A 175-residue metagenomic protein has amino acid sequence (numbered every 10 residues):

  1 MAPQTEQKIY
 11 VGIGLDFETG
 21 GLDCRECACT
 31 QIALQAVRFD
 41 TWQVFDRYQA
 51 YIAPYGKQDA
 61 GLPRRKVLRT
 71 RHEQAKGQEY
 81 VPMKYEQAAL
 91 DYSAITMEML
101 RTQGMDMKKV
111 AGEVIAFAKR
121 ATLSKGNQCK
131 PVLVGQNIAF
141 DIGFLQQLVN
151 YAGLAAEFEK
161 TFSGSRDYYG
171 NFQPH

Functional and structural regions predicted by a protein language model:
M1-Q4: Glycine- and charge-rich intrinsically disordered segments
E6-G12, C27-T30, A36-E98, Q103-H175: Metal-dependent phosphoesterase core characteristic of DEDDh/y 3'-5' exonuclease domains
F17-R25: Short acidic, Gly/Ser-rich segments with clustered Asp/Glu that frequently serve as metal-coordination loops in enzyme
